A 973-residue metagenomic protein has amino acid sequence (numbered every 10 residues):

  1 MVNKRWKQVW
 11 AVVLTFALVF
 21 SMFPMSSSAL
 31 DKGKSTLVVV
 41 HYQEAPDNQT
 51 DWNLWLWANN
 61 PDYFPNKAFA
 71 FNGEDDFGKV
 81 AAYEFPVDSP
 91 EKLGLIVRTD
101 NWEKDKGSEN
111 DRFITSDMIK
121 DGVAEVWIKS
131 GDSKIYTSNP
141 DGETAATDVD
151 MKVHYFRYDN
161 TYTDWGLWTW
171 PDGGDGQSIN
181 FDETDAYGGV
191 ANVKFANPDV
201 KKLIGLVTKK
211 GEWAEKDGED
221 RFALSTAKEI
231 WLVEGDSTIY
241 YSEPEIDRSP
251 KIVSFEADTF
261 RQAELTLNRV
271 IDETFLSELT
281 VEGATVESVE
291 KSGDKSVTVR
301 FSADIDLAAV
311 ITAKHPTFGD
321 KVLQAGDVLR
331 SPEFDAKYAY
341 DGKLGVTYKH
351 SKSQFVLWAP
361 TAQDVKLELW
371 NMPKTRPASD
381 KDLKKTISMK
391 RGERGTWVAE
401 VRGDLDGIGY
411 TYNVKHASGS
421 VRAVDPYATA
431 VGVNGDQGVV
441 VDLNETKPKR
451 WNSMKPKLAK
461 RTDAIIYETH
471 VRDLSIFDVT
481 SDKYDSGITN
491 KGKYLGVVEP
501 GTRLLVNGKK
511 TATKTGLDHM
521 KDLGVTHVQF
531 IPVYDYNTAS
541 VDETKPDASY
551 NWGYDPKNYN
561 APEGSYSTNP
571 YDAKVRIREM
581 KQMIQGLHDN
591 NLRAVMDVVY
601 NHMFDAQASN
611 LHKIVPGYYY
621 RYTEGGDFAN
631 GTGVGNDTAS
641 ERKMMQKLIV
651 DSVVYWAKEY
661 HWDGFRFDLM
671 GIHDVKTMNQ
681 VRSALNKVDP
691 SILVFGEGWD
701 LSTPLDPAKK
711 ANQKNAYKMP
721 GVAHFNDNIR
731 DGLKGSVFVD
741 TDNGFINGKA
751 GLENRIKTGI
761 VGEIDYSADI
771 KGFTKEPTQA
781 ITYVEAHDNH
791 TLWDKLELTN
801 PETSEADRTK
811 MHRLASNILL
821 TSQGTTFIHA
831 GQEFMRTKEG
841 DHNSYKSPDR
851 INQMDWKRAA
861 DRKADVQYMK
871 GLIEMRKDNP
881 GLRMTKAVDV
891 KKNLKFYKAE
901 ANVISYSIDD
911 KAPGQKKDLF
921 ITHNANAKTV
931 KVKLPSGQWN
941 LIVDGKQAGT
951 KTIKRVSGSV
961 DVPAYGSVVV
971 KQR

Functional and structural regions predicted by a protein language model:
F20-G33: Sec-dependent signal peptide cleavage junction
L30-P46, G73-F77, A81-D159, D185-Y187 (+4 more regions): The feature marks proteins involved in alpha-glucan
T50-N60, T163-G173, T266-E287, Q363-T386: Short, surface-exposed alpha-helix to beta-strand junction/turn motifs within ectodomains of secreted and cell-envelope
K67, S767, G824-D841, I851-L919: Glycan-recognition and catalytic regions of carbohydrate-active enzymes
K349-Q363, K895-K933: Carbohydrate-binding surface patches
G407-I408, I953-R973: C-terminal beta-strand-rich structural cap/linker in extracellular carbohydrate-active enzymes
N434, G438-V441, E445, R682-S683 (+7 more regions): Conserved alpha/beta catalytic core and glycan-binding cleft of carbohydrate-active enzymes
R472-F477, S481-Y660, Q680-D689, L693: Substrate-binding/active-site clefts of carbohydrate-active enzymes
